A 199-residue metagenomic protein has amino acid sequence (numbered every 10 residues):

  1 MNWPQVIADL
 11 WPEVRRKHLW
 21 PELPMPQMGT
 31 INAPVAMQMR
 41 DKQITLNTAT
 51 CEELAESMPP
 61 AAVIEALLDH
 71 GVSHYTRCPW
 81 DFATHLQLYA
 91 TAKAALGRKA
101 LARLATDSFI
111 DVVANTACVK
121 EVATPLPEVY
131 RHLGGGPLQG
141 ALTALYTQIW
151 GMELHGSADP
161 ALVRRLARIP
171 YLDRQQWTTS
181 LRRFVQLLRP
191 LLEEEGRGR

Functional and structural regions predicted by a protein language model:
M1-R199: Short, functionally important secondary-structure microenvironments
